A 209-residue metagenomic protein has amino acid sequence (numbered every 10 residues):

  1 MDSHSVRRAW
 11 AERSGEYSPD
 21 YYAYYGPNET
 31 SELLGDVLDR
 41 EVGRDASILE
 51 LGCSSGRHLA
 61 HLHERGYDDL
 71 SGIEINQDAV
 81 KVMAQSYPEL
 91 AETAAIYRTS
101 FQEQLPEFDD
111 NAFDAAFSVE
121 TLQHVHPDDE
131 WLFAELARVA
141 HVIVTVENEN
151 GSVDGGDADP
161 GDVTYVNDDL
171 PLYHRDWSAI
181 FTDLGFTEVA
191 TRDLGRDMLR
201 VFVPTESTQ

Functional and structural regions predicted by a protein language model:
M1-R40: Conserved class I S-adenosyl-L-methionine
S55-G66: Conserved SAM-binding loop of SAM-dependent methyltransferases across substrates and taxa, primarily the Class I
N76-D78: Conserved SAM/SAH-binding beta-strand->alpha-helix loop
L90-E103: Conserved SAM-binding strand-loop segment of SAM-dependent methyltransferases
F117: A conserved beta-strand element that flanks and buttresses the S-adenosyl-L-methionine
H124-E135: A short, conserved alpha-helix within the catalytic core of class I
A140-G151: Conserved beta-strand signature within the Rossmann-like core of class I S-adenosyl-L-methionine
D168-G185: Short alpha-helix
